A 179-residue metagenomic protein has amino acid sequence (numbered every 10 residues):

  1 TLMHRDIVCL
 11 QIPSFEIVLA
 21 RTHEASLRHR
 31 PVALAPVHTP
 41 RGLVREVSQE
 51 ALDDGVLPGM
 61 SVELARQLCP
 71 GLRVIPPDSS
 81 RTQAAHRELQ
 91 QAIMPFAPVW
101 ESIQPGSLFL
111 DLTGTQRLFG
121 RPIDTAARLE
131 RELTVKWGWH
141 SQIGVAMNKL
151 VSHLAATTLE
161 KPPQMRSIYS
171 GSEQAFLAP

Functional and structural regions predicted by a protein language model:
T1-L2, P179: Short intrinsically disordered, low-complexity coil segments enriched in acidic
L2-F109, G114-Q116, P122-T134, Q142-V145 (+2 more regions): Residues that scaffold, gate, or flank divalent-cation-dependent active/transport sites
E132-P179: Long, highly charged, low-complexity intrinsically disordered interaction regions that mediate electrostatic DNA/RNA
